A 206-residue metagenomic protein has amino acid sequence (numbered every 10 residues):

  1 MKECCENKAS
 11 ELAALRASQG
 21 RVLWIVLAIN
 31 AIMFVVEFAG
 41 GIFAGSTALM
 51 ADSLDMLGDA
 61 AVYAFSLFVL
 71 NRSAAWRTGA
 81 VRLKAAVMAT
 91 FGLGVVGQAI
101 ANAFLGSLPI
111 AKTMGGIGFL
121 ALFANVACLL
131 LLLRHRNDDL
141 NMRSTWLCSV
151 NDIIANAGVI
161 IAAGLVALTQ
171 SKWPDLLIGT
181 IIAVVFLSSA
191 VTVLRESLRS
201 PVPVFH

Functional and structural regions predicted by a protein language model:
M1-H206: Alpha-helical transmembrane cores and adjacent cytosolic helix/loop segments of polytopic membrane transporters
